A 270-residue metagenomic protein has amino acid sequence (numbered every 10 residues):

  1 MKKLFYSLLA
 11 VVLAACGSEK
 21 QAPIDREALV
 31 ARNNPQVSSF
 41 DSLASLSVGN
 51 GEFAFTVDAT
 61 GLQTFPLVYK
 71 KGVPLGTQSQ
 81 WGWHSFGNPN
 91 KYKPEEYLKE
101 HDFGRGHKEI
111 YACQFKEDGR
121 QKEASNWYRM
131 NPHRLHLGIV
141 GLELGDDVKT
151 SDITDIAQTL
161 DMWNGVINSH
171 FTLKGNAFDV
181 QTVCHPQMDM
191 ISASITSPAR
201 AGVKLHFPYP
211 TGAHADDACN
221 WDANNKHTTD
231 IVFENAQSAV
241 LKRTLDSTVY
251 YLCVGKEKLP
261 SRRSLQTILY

Functional and structural regions predicted by a protein language model:
K2-S7: Sec-dependent signal peptide recognition, specifically the positively charged N-region followed immediately by
A10-V11: Short, linear, compositionally biased motifs with a strong N-terminal bias
A14-A15: C-terminal motif of bacterial Sec signal peptides marking the signal peptidase cleavage site
S18: Function-determining sites in protein domains
Q21-Y270: Beta-sandwich/jelly-roll carbohydrate-recognition scaffolds of carbohydrate-active enzymes
